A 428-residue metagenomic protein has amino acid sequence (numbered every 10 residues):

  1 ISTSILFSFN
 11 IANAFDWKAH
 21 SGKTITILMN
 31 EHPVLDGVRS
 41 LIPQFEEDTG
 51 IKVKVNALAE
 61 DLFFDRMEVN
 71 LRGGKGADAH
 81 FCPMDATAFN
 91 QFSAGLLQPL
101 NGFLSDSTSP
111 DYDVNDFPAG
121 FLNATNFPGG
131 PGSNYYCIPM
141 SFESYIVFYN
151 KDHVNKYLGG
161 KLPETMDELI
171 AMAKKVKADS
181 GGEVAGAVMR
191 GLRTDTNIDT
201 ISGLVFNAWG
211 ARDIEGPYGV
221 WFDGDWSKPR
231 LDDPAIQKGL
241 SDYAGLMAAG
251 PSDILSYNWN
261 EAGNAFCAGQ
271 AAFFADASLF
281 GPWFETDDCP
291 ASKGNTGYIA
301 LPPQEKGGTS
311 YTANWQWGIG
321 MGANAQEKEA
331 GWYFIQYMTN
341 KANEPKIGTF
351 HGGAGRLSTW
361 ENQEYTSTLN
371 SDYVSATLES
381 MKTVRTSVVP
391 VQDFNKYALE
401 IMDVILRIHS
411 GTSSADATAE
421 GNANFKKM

Functional and structural regions predicted by a protein language model:
F15-A19, T87-S144, I198-T200, K293 (+2 more regions): Hinge/lid segment of periplasmic solute-binding proteins
S21-H32, I51-N56, A79, A187: Short, well-ordered beta-strand elements
T24-S40, E143, Q392: Extracytoplasmic "Venus flytrap"
S40-G120, A124, D152-E164, A265 (+4 more regions): Extracytoplasmic "Venus flytrap"/periplasmic binding protein-like
A57, G130, T312-A313, G353-L357 (+1 more regions): C-terminal capping/gating helix-and-loop segments adjacent to ligand/active sites or protein-protein/ligand interfaces
N126-M140, Y145, I170-K228, A271: Extracytoplasmic/periplasmic solute-binding protein
F148-K151, N314-E327: A bilobed periplasmic-binding-protein/Venus flytrap-type ligand-binding module shared by bacterial periplasmic
M172-K175, E215-L255, L301: Glycine-centered hinge/linker elements that transmit conformational signals in sensory and ligand-binding systems
